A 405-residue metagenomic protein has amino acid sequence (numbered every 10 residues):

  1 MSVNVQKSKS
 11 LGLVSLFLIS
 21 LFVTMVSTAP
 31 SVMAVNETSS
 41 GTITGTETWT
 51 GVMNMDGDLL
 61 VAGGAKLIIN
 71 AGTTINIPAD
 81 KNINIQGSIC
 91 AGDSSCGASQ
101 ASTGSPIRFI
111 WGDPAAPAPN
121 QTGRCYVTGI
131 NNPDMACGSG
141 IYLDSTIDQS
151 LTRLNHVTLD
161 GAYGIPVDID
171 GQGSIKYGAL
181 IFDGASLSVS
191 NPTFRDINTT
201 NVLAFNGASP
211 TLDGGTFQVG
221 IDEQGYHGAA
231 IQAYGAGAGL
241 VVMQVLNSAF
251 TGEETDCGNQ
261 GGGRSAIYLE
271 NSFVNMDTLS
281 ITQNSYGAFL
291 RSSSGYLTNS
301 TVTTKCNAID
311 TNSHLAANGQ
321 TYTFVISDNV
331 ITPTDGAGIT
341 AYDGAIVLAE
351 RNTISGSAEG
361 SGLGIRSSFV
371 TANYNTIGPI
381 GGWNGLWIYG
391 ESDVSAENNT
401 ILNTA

Functional and structural regions predicted by a protein language model:
M1-A34: Secretory targeting signatures
A29-A405: Beta-strand/loop edge motif enriched in small/polar residues
